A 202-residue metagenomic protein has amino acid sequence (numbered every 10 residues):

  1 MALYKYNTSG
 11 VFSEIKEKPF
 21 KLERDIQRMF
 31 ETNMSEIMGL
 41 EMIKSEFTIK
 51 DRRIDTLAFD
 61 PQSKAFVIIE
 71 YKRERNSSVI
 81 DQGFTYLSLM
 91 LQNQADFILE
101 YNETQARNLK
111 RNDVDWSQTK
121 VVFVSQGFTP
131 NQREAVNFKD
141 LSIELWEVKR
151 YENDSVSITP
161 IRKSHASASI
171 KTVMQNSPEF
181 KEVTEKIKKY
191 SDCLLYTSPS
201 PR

Functional and structural regions predicted by a protein language model:
M1-S198: Charged, terminal alpha-helix-loop-beta segments that serve as non-catalytic nucleic-acid engagement and/or assembly
S200-R202: Positively charged, low-complexity/disordered segments
